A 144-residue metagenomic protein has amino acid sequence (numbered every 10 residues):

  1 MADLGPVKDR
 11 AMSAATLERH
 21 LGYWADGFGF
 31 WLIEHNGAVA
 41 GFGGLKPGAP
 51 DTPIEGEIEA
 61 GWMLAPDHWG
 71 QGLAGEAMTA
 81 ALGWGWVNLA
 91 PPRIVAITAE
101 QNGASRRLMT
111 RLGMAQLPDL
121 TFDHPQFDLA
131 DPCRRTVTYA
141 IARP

Functional and structural regions predicted by a protein language model:
M1-L21: Conserved GNAT-fold acetyl-CoA-binding loop/helix
H20-L32: A short helix-loop-beta-strand connector motif used in the catalytic cores of GNAT acetyltransferases and, in some
L32-P144: Acyl-donor (CoA/ACP) binding surface of acyl/acetyltransferases
